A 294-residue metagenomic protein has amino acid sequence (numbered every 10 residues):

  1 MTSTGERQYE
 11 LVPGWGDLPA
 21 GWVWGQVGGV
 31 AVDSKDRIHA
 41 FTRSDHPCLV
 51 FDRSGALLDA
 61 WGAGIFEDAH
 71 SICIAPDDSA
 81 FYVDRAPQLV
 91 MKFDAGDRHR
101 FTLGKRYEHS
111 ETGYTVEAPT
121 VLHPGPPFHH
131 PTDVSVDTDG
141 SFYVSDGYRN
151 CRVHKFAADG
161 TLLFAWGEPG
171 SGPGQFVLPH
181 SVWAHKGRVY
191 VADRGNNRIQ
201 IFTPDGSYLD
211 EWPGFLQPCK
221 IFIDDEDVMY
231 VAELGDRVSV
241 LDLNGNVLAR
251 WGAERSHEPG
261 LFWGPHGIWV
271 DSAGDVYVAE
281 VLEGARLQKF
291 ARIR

Functional and structural regions predicted by a protein language model:
M1-R294: Eukaryotic scaffold repeat domains enriched in small/polar residues
